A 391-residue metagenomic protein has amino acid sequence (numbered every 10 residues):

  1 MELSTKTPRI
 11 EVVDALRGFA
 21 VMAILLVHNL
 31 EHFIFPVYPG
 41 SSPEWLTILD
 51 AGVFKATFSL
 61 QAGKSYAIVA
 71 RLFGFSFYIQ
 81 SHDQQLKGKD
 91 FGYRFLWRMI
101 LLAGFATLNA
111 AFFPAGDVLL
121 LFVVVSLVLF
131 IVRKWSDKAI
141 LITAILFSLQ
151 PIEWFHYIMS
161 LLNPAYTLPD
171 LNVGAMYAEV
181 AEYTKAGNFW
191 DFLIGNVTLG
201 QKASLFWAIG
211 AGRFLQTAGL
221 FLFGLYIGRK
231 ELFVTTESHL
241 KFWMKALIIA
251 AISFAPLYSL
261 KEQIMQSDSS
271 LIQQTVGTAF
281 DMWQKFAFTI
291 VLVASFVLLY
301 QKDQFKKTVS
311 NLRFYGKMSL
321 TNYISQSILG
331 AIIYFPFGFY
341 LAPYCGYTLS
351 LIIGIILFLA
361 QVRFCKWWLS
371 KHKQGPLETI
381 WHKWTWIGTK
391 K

Functional and structural regions predicted by a protein language model:
M1-F73: N-terminal signal-anchor module of multipass membrane proteins
P8-A15, A20-V21, M244-A250, Y300-L329 (+1 more regions): Functional transmembrane helices that form membrane-embedded active or gating regions
V27, Y66, F105, N109 (+8 more regions): Alpha-helical transmembrane segments of multipass membrane proteins
W45-S59, F189-F206, S267-T275: Juxtamembrane membrane-water interface segments that cap and precede transmembrane helices
A67-H82, L120-I131, G212-T235, Q284-D303: Specific transmembrane alpha-helix
D90-G92, F130-I145, Y226-I248: Solvent-exposed interhelical
L146-L225: Long hydrophobic alpha-helical segments that form multi-pass transmembrane helix bundles in integral membrane proteins
I272-S370: Alpha-helical transmembrane segments of multi-pass integral membrane proteins
